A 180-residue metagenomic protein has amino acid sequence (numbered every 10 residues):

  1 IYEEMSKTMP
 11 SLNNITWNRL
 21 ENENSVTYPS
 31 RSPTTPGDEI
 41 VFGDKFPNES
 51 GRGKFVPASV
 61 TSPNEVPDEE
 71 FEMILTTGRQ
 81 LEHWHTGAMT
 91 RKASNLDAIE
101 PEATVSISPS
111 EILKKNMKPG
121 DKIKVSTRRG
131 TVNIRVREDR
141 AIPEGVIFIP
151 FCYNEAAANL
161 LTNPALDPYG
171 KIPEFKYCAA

Functional and structural regions predicted by a protein language model:
I1-A93: Long, low-complexity segments enriched in small/aliphatic residues
I1-N18, T86, R91-S106, E111-A180: Long, contiguous, secondary-structure-rich segments that constitute the structural scaffold of globular domains
